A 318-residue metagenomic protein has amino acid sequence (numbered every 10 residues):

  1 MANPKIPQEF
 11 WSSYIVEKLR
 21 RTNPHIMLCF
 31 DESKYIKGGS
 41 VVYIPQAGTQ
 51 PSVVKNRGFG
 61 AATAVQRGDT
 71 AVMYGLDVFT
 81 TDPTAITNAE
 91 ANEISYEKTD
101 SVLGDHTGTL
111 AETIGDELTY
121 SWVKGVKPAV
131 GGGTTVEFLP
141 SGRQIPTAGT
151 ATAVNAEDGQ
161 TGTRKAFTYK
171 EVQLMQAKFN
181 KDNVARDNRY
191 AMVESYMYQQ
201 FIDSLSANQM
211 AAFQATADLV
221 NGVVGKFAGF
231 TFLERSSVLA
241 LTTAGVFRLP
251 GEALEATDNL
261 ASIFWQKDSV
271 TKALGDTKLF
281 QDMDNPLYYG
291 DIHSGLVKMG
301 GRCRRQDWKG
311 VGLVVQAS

Functional and structural regions predicted by a protein language model:
M1-M73, K309-G310, V314-Q316: N-terminal "assembly arms/tails" that initiate or stabilize quaternary assembly in self-assembling proteins
I44, D69-L139, N180-S195, K278-C303: Long, contiguous amphipathic alpha-helices that act as assembly "spine/axial" helices in icosahedral shell and virion
S52-K55, I94, Q200-D203, C303-R304: Short helix/loop capping segments that flank catalytic or ligand/cofactor-binding pockets
G131-V220: Extended, solvent-exposed, turn-rich assembly/linker loops in the middle of proteins
Y196-Q200, V238-L241, R305: Short, catalytically relevant binding-site loops at active-site mouths
F213-F227, V314-S318: Short, cationic low-complexity segments
N221-M283: Glycine/small-residue-rich hydrophobic helix-like segments
L260-S318: C-terminal appended segment following the main domain
